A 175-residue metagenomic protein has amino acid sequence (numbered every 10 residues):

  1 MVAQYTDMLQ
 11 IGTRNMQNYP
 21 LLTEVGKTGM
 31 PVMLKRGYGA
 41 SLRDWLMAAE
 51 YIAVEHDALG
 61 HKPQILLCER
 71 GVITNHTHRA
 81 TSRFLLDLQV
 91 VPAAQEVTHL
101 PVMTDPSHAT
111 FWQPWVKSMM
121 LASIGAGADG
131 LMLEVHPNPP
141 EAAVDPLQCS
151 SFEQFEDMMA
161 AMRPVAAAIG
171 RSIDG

Functional and structural regions predicted by a protein language model:
M1-P20: Active-site beta->alpha loop and helix N-cap motifs at the rims of alpha/beta catalytic domains
T6, G29, I52-D57, M159-I173: Structural signal for hydrophobic packing residues in well-ordered secondary-structure cores of soluble enzyme domains
T6-M8, M119-L121, F152, E156: Short, electropositive alpha-helical surface patch
Q17-V135: Catalytic alpha/beta core domains of metabolic enzymes, predominantly
P92, D174-G175: Conserved, charge-rich beta-strand/loop surface module that forms ligand/interface-binding patches within domains
P137-D174: C-terminal helical cap(s) of enzyme catalytic domains, especially alpha/beta-barrels
